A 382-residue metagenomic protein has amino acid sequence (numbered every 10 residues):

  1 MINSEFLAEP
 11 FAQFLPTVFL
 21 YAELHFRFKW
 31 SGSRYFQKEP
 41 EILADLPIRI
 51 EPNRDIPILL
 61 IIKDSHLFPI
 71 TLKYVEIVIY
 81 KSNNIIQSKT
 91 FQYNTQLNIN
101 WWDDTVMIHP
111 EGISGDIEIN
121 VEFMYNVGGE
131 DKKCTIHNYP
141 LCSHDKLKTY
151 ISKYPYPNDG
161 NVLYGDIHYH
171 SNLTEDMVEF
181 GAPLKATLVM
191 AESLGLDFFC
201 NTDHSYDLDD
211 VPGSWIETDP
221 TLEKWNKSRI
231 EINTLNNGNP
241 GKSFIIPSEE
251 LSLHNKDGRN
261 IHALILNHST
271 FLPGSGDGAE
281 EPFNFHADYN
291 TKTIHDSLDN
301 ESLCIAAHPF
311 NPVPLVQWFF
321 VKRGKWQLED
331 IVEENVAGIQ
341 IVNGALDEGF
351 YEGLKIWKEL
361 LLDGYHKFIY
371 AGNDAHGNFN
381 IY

Functional and structural regions predicted by a protein language model:
M1-G165, N255-P273, V316-Y382: Charged catalytic cores and adjacent phosphate/nucleic-acid-binding surfaces used for phosphate/nucleic-acid chemistry
C142-H144, Y150-A307, P314-L315, G344 (+2 more regions): A metal-dependent hydrolase metal-coordination microenvironment
